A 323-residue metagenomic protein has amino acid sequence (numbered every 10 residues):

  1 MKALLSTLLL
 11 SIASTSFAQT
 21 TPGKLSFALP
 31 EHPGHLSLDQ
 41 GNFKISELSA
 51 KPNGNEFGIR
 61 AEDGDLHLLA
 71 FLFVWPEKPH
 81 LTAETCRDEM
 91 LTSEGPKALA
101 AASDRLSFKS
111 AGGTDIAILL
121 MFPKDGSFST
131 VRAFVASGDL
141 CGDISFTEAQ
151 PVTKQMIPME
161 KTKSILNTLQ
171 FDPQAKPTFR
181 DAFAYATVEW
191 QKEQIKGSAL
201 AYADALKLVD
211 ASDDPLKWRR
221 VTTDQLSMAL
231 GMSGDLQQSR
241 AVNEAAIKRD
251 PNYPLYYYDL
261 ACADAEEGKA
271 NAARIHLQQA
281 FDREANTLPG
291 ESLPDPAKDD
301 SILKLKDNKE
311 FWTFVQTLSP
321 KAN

Functional and structural regions predicted by a protein language model:
Q19-E56, A100, S110-G112: N-terminal "mature-domain start" segment
P33-H35, N42-K44, A98, G142-D181: Surface-exposed amphipathic alpha-helical segments
E47-D143, Q150, Q237-R240: Conserved polar/disulfide-associated segments of primarily extracytoplasmic proteins
Q191, A203, K207-E266: Alpha-helical adaptor scaffolds
I195-K196, L236, A270: TPR-repeat structural position
A270-L288, Q316-S319: TPR/TPR-like (Sel1-like) alpha-helical repeat modules
P289-N323: Terminal, low-structured helical/coil segments at or just beyond the last alpha-helical repeat
